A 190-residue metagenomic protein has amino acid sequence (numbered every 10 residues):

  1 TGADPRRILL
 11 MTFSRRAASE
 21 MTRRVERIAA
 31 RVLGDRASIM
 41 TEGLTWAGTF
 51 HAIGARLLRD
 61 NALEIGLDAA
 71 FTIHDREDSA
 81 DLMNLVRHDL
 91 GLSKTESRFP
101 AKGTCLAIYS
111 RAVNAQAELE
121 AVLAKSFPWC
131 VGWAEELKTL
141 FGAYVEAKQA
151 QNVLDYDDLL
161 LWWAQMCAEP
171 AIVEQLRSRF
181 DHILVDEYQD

Functional and structural regions predicted by a protein language model:
T1-A69, I73-H74, A80, Q151 (+2 more regions): P-loop NTPase Walker
A3, E26-L33, L58-L63, N84-L92 (+3 more regions): Non-catalytic alpha-helical coupling and interface elements of nucleotide-dependent molecular machines and regulators
R7, I39, I65, R87 (+5 more regions): Generic, low-specificity signal for short hydrophobic/alpha-helical stretches with a mild N-terminal bias, encompassing
L9-T12, A17-A18, W46, F71-S79 (+2 more regions): Conserved helicase NTPase motor core
T22, E26, H51-A55, L106 (+3 more regions): Conserved protein kinase catalytic domain
L33-A37, L63, H88-R98, Q149-Y156: Surface-exposed helix-capping loop/turn segments at secondary-structure junctions
E77-K148: Coupling/switch/interface segments within P-loop NTPase motor domains and analogous charged loops in nucleic-acid
